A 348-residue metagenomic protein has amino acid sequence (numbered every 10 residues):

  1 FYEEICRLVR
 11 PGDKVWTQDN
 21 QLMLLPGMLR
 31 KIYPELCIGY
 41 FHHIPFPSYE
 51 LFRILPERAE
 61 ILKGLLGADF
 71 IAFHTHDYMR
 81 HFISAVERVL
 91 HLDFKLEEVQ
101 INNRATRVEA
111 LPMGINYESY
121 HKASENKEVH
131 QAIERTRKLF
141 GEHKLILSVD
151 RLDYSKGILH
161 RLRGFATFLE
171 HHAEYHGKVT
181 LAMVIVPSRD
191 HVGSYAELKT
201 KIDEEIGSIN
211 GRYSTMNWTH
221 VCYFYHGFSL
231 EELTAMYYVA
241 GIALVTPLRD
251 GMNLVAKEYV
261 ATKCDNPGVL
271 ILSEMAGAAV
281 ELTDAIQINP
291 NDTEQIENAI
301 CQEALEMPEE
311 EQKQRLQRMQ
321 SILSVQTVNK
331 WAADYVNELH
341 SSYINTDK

Functional and structural regions predicted by a protein language model:
F1-K348: Catalytic cores of carbohydrate-active enzymes across secretory and cytosolic contexts
